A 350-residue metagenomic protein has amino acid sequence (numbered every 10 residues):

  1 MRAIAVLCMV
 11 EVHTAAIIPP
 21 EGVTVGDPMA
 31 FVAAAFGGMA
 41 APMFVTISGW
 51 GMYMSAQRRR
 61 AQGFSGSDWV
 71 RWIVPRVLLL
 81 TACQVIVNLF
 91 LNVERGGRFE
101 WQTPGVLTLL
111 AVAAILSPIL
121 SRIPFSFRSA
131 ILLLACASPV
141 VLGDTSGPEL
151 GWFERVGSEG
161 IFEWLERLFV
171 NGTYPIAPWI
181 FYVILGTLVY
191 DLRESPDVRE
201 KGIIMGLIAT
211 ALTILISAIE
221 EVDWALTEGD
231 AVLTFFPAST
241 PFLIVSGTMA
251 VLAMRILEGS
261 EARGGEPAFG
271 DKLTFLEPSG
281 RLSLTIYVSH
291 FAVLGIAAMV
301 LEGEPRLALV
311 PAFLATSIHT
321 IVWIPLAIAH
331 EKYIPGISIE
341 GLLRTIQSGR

Functional and structural regions predicted by a protein language model:
M1-R350: Alpha-helical transmembrane segments and their immediate juxtamembrane cytosolic regions
